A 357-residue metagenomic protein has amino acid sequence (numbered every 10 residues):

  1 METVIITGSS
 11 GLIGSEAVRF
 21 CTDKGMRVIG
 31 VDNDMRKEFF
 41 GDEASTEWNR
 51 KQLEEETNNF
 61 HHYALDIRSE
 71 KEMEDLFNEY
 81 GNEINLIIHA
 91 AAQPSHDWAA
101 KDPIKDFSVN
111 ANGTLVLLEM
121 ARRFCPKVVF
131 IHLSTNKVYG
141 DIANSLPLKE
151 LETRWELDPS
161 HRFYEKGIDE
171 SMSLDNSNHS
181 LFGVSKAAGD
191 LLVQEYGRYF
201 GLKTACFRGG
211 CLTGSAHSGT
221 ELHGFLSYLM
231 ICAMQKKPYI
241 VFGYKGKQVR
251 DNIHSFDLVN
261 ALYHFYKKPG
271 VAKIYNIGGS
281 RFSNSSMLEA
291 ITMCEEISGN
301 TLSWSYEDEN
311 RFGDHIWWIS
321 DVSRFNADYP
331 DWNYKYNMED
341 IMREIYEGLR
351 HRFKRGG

Functional and structural regions predicted by a protein language model:
M1-G210: N-terminal Rossmann-like NAD(P)+-binding domain of SDR-like oxidoreductases, especially those catalyzing
E2-T3, M26, S323-R324, Y336-G357: Amphipathic terminal alpha-helices
R50-N58, R154-S173, M230-F242, K268 (+2 more regions): A short C-terminal helix-loop "cap" of Rossmann-like NAD(P)-dependent dehydrogenase/epimerase domains
E72, V116-E119, N252, D257-N260 (+1 more regions): Conserved mid-core alpha-helix of short-chain dehydrogenase/reductase
A187, F200-K203, T213-Y228, K237 (+5 more regions): Glycine/proline-rich active-site loop of Rossmann-fold NAD(P)-dependent oxidoreductases
Y244, K273-Y275, L288-I291, G299-W317: C-terminal "lid/loop" region of Rossmann-like NAD(P)-dependent oxidoreductases
S255, I274, N310-N333: Conserved C-terminal active-site "lid" loop/helix of NAD(P)H-dependent oxidoreductases that clamps the redox cofactor
S255-L258, L262, I277, M287-A290 (+2 more regions): Non-catalytic, hydrophobic alpha-helical segments
